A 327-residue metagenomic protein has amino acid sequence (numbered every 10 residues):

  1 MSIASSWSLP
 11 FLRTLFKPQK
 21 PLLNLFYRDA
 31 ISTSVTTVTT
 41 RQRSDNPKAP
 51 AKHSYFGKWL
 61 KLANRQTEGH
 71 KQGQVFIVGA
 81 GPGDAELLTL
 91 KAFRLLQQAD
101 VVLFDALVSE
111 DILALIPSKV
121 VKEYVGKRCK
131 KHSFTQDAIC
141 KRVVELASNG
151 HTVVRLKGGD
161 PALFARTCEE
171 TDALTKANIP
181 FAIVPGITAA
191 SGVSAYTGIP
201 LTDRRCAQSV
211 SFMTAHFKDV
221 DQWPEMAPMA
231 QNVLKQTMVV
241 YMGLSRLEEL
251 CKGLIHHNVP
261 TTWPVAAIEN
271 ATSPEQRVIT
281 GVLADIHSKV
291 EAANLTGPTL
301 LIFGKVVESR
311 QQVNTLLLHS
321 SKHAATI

Functional and structural regions predicted by a protein language model:
S2-G79, A85, L90-V184, H287: Class I S-adenosyl-L-methionine
S2-R65, Q72-V75, A138, N149-V153 (+2 more regions): A contiguous loop/helix-start segment that scaffolds small-molecule binding in enzyme catalytic cores
I3, D160-L234, R277-T280: Class I SAM-dependent methyltransferase SAM-binding "motif I" and its flanking Rossmann-like core
P82-G83, A189: Short acidic loop-to-helix transition motifs that present clustered carboxylates
L107-S109, V125-S133, I187-A189, Q208-S209 (+2 more regions): Short, acidic/turn-prone active-site loops that include or flank metal/cofactor- and phosphate-binding residues
D111-I112, A165, S191-G192, E249-L250: Phosphate- and divalent-cation-binding pockets in alpha/beta enzyme and binding domains that engage nucleotide-derived
V120-K127, N178-A182, L201-Q208, N258-A267: Short hydrophobic/aromatic-enriched beta-strand-loop microsegments
